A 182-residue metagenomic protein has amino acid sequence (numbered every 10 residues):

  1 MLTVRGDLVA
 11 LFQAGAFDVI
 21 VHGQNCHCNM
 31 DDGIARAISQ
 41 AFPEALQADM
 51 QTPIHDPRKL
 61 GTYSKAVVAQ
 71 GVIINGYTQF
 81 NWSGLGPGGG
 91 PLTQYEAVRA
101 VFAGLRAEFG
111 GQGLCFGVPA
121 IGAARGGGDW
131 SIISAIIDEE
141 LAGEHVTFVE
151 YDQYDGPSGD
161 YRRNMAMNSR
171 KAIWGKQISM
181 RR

Functional and structural regions predicted by a protein language model:
M1-R182: Macrodomain-like recognition of ADP-ribose-binding/processing modules
